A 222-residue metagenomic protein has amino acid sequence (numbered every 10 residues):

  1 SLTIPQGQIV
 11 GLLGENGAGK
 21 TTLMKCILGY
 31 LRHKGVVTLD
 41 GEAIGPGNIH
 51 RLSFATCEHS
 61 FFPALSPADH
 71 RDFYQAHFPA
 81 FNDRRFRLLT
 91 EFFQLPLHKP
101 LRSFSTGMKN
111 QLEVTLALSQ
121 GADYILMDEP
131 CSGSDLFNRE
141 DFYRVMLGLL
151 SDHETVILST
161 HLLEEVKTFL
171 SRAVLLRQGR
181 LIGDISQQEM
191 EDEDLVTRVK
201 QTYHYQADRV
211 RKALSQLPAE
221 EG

Functional and structural regions predicted by a protein language model:
L13-E15: The feature captures the beta-strand-to-loop junction immediately N-terminal to the Walker
L28: Helix-to-loop junction immediately C-terminal to a conserved catalytic motif
G35-N48: Conserved ABC transporter NBD signature motif
T56-L112: ABC-family P-loop ATPase nucleotide-binding domains
I125-E129: Catalytic Walker B motif of ABC-type/P-loop ATPase nucleotide-binding domains
E140-D152: Helical segment within the ABC ATPase nucleotide-binding domain
T160-H161: H-loop/switch region of ABC-family ATPase nucleotide-binding domains
